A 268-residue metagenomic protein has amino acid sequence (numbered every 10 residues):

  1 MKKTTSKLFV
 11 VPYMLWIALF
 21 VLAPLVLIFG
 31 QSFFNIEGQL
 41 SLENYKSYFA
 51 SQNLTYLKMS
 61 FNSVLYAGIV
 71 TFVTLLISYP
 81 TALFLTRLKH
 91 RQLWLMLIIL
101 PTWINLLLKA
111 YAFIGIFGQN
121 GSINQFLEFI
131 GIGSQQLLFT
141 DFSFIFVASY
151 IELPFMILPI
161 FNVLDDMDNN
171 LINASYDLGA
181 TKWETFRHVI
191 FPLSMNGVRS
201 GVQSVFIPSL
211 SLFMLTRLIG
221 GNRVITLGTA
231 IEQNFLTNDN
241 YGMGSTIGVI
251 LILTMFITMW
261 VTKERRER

Functional and structural regions predicted by a protein language model:
K2-I36, Q52-D165, F191-L193, G197-F213 (+2 more regions): Membrane-water interface segments at the C-terminal ends of transmembrane alpha-helices in multi-pass inner-membrane
E37-S47, N222-N234: Short hydrophobic, aromatic-rich alpha-helical segments embedded in or entering the lipid bilayer of multi-pass
G133, T181-K182: Short coil/turn motifs that cap or connect alpha-helices
M167-L171: Short glycine/proline-centered loop/turn elements that form peptide/ligand docking sites
S175: The alpha-helix within a helix-turn-helix
L178-G179, P192: Glycine/proline-centered hinge or cleavage motifs at structural transition points of membrane proteins
N238-D239: Short helix-adjacent coil turns
